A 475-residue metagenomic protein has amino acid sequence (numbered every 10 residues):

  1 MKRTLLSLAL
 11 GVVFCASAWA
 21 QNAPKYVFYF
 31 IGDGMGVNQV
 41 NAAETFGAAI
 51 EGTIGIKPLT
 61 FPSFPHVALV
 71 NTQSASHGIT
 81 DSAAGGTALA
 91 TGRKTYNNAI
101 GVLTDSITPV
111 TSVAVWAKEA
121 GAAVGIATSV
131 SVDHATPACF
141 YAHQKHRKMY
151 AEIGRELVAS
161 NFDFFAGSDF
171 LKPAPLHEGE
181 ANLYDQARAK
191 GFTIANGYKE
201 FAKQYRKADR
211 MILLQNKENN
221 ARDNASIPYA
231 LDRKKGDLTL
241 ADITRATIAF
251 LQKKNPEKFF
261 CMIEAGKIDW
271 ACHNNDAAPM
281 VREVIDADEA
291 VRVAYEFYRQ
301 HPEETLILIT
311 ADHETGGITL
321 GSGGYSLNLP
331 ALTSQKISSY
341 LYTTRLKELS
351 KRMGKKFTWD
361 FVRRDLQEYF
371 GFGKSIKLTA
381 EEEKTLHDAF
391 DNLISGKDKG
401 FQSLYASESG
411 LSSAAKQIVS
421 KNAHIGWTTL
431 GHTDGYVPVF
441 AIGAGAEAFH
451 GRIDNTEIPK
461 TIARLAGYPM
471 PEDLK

Functional and structural regions predicted by a protein language model:
M1-T4: Positively charged n-region of N-terminal signal peptides that target proteins for export
S7, V102-D105, L474-K475: Short alpha-helical "patches" and their helix-cap loops
S7-S17: Bacterial N-terminal signal peptides
L8, S131, D169: Residues that line or immediately flank small-molecule/substrate-binding pockets and catalytic motifs
A18-N22: Boundary at the C-terminal end of the N-terminal hydrophobic targeting segment
P24-A42, L89-Y96, G101-C139, L157: Mobile, glycine-rich extracellular loop/lid and propeptide segments that shape or gate substrate/ligand access
K25-Y26, M35-N41, T45-T87, H134-K475: A post-motif C-terminal structural segment
